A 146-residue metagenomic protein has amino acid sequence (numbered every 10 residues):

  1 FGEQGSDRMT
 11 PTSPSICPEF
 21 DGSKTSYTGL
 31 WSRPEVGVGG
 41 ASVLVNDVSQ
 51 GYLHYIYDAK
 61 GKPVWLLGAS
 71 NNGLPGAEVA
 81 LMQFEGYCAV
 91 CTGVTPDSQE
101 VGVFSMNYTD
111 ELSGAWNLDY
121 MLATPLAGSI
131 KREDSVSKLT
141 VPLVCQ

Functional and structural regions predicted by a protein language model:
F1-Q146: Mature soluble binding/inhibitory domains
